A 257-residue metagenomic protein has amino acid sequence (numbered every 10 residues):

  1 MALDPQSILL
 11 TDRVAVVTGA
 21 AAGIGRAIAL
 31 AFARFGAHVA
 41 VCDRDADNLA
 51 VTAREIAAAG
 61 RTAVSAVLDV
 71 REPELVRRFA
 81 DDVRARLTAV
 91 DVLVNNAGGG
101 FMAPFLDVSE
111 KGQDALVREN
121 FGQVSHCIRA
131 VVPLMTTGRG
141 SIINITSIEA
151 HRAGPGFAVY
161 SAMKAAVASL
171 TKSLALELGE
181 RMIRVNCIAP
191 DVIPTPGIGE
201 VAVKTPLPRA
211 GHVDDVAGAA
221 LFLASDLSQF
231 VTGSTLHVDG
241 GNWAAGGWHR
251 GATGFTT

Functional and structural regions predicted by a protein language model:
L9-A40: Canonical Rossmann dinucleotide-binding motif of NAD(H)/NADP(H)-dependent dehydrogenases/reductases, specifically
P104-F105, S109-V117, V201: Substrate-binding pocket helix/loop in short-chain dehydrogenase/reductase
I128, M163, T171: Active-site helix of classical SDR
P133, L176-E180, Q229: Alpha-helical segment proximal to the catalytic Tyr-Lys
S147: Residue(s) in the substrate-gating loop at a strand-loop-helix junction that position the organic substrate next
T205-V216, L227: A conserved structural motif in NAD(P)-dependent oxidoreductases
Q229-W243: Short-chain dehydrogenase/reductase
